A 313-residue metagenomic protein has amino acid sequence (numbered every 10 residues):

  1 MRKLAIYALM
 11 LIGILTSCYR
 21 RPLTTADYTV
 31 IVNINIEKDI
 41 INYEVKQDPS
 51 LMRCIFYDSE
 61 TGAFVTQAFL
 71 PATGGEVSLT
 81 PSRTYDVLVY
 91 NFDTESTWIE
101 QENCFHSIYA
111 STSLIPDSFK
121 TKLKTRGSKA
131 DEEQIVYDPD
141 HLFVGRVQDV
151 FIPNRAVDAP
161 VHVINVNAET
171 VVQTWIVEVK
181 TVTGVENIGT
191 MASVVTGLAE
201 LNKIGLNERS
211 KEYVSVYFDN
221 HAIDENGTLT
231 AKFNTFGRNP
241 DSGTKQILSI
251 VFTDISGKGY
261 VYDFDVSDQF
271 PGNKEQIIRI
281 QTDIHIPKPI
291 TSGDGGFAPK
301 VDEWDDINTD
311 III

Functional and structural regions predicted by a protein language model:
R2-M10: Sec-dependent signal peptide recognition, specifically the positively charged N-region followed immediately by
L15-S17: C-terminal motif of bacterial Sec signal peptides marking the signal peptidase cleavage site
Y19-P22: Bacterial signal peptide processing site
D27-V45, V179-G184: Short amphipathic, basic-aromatic surface patches that mediate peripheral association with negatively charged
M52-E102, N187-F270: Tryptophan-paired
T66-E169: Short, low-hydrophobicity acidic/polar segments
Q134-D224: A sequence/structural signal for flexible, mid-protein segments enriched in small/helix-disrupting residues
N239-I313: Hydrophilic extracytoplasmic domains
